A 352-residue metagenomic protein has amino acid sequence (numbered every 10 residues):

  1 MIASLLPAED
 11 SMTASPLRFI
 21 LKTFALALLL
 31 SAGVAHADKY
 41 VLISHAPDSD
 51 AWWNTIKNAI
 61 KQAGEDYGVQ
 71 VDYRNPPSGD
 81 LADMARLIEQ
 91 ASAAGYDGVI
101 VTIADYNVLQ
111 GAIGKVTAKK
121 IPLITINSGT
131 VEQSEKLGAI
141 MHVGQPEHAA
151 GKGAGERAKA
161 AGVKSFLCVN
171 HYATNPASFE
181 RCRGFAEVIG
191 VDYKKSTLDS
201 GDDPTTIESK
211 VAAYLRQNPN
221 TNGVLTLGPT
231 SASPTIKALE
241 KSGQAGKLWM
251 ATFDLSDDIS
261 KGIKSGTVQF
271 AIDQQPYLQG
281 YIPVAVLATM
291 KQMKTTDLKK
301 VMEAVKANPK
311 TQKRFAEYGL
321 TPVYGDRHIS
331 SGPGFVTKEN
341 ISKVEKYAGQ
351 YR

Functional and structural regions predicted by a protein language model:
G33-A37: Sec/Tat signal peptide C-region and signal peptidase I cleavage site
K39-Y67, D72-I88, Y96, T102-Y106 (+3 more regions): Extracytoplasmic "Venus flytrap"
L42-S44, G95-I103, P122-I126, L167-N170 (+4 more regions): Periplasmic-binding protein-like
A51-D66, A150-A154, P176-Y193, K210 (+2 more regions): Short, solvent-exposed amphipathic alpha-helices that sit in or adjacent to ligand/effector-binding or catalytic
Q70, G111-A149, S256-K264, V268-Q269: Flexible loop/hinge segments that line or gate small-molecule binding clefts
M84, M141-F166, I207-E208, L255-I259 (+1 more regions): Hydrophobic alpha-helical segments within soluble ligand-binding/sensing domains
V101-A118, F185, S200-G262: Hydrophobic alpha-helical
V188-I189, V286-R352: Hinge/cleft segment of the Venus flytrap/periplasmic-binding protein
